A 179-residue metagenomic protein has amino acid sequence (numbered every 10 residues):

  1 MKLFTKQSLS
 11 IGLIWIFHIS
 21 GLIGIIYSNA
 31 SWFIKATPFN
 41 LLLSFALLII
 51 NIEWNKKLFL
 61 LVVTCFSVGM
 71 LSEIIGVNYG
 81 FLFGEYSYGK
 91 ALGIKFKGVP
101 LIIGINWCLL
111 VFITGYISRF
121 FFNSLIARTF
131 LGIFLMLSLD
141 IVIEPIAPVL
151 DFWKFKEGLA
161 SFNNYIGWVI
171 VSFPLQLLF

Functional and structural regions predicted by a protein language model:
M1-F179: Aromatic-rich, lipid-facing transmembrane alpha helices and their immediate juxtamembrane interface loops in integral
